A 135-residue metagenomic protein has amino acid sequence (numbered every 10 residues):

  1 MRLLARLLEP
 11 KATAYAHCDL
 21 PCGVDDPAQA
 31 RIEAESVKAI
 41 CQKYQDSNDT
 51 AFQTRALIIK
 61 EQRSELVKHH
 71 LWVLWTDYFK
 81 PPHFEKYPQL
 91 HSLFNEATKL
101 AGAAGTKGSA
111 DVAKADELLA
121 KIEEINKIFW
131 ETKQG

Functional and structural regions predicted by a protein language model:
M1-Q53, H83, P88-E124, I128 (+1 more regions): N-terminal intrinsically disordered, cationic/polar leader segments that include organellar targeting peptides
A51, I58, W75: Short, Lys/Arg-enriched phosphate-binding patches
R55-L71: Alpha-helical segments in soluble extracytoplasmic regions
H70-Y87: Short, solvent-exposed, charged loop/turn and helix-capping segments that join or cap alpha-helices on peripheral
